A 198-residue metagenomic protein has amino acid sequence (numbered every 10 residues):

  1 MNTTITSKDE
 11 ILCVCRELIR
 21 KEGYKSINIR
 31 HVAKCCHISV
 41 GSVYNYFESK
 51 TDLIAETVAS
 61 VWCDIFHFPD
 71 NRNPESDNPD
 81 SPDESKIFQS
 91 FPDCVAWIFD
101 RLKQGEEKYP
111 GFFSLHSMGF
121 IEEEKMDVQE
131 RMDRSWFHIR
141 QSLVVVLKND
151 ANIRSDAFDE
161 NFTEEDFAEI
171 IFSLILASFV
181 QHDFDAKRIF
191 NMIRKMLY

Functional and structural regions predicted by a protein language model:
M1-T6, D70-P79, A157: N-terminal intrinsically disordered/low-complexity leader segments
E10, V14, L18-D52, E56 (+1 more regions): Helix-turn-helix
L12, F66, P92, A96 (+4 more regions): Short, amphipathic alpha-helical "lid/cap" segments that border enzyme active or binding sites
E56, D70-K108, E164-A168: Hydrophobic alpha-helical connector segments
S60, D64, R101-Y109, V146-N149 (+1 more regions): Phosphate/oxyanion-binding loops and surfaces in catalytic or ligand/nucleic-acid-binding neighborhoods
D93, W97-Q141: Short secondary-structure transition hinges
H116, I171-I175: Short alpha-helical scaffolding segments that buttress acidic/His motifs in well-ordered protein cores
E124-Q129, D133-A168, L197-Y198: Hydrophobic alpha-helical bundle segments that form small-molecule/ligand-binding pockets
